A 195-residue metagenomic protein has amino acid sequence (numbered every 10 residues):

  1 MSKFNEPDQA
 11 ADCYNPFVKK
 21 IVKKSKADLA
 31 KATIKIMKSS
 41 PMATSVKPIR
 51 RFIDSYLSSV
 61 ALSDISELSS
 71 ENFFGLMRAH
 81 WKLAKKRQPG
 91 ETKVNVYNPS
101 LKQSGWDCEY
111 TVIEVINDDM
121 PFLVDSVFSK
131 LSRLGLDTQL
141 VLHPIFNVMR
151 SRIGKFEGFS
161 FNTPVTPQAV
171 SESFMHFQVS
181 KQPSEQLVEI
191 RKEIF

Functional and structural regions predicted by a protein language model:
S2-F195: Non-catalytic interaction/regulatory segments
